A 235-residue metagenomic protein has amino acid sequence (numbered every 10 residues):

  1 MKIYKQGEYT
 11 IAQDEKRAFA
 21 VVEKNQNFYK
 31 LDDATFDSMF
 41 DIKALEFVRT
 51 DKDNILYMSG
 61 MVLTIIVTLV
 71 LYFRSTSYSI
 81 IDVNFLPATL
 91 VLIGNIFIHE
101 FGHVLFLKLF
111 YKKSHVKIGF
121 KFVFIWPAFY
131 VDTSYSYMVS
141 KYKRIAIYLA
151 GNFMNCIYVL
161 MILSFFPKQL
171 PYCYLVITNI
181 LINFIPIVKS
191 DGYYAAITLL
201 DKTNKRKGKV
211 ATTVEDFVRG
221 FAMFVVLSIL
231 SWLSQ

Functional and structural regions predicted by a protein language model:
M1-Q235: Hydrophobic transmembrane alpha-helices and their immediate loop junctions in multi-pass integral membrane proteins
